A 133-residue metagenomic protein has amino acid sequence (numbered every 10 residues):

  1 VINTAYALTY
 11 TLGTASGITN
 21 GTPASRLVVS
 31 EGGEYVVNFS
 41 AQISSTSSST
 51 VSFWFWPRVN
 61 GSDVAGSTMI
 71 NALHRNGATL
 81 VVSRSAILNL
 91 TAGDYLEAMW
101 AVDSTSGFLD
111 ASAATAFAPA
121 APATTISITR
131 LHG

Functional and structural regions predicted by a protein language model:
V1-T50, D63, S67-I70, T105-G133: Terminal (often C-terminal
G33-I43, V81-S85, G93-A101: Extracellular beta-strand-rich recognition modules
W54-R58, E97: Beta-strand signatures of extracellular beta-sandwich domains
D63-T91: Glycine-rich strand-loop-strand elements at beta-sheet edges
L88-A116: Compositionally biased, intrinsically disordered linkers/stalks adjacent to structured regions
